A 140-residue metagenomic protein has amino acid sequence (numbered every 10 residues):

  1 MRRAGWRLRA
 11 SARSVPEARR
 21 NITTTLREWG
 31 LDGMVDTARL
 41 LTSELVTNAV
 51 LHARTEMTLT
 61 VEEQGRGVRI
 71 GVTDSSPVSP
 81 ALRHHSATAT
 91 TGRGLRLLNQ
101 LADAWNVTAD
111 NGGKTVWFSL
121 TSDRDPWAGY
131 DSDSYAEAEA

Functional and structural regions predicted by a protein language model:
M1-G5, V50-A140: Conserved beta-strand-loop-beta-strand hairpin that lines the nucleotide-binding pocket of ATP/GTP-utilizing enzymes
G5-R19: STAS-typified acidic loop motif
A12, V35-D36, H84: A generic secondary-structure micro-motif detector that highlights 1-2 residue hydrophobic/ambivalent hotspots embedded
P16-S43: Conserved short strand/loop->alpha-helix "switch" segment adjacent to the catalytic nucleotide/phosphoryl-transfer site
A18, I22, L45, I70-V72 (+1 more regions): Hydrophobic packing within well-folded, soluble alpha/beta domains
